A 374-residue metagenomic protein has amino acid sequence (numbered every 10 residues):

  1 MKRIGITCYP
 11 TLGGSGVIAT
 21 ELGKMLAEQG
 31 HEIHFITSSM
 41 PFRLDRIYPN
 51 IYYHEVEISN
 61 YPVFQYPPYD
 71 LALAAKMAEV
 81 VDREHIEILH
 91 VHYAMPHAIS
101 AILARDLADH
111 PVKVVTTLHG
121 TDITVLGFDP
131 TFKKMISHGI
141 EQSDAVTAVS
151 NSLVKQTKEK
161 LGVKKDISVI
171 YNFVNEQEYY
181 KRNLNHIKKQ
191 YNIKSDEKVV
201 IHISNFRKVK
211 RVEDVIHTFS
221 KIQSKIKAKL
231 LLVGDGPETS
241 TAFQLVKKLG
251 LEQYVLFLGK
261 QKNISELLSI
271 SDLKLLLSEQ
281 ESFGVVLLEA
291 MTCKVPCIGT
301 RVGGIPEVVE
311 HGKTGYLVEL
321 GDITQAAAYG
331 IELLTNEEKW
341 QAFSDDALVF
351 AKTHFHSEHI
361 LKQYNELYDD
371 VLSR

Functional and structural regions predicted by a protein language model:
I6-G13, K24-Y69: N-terminal strand-loop element at the rim of the active site of nucleotide-sugar-dependent glycosyltransferases
S152, F173: Carbohydrate-associated surface elements
Y180-I193: A short helix/loop element that forms part of the nucleotide-sugar donor recognition site in Leloir-type
K194-K210, I216-F219: Conserved donor-binding/catalytic core segment of Leloir-type glycosyltransferases
F243-G259: Nucleotide-activated donor-binding/catalytic signature segment of Leloir-type glycosyltransferases, i.e., the conserved
K260, E279: Aromatic "clamp/platform" in nucleotide-sugar-dependent glycosyltransferases that forms part of the donor/acceptor
P296-G299, V309: Short hydrophobic beta-strand element within catalytic cores of glycosyltransferases and related nucleotide-activated
H311-G312, Y316-I323, E332-E337: Conserved acidic donor-binding segment of nucleotide-sugar-dependent glycosyltransferases
